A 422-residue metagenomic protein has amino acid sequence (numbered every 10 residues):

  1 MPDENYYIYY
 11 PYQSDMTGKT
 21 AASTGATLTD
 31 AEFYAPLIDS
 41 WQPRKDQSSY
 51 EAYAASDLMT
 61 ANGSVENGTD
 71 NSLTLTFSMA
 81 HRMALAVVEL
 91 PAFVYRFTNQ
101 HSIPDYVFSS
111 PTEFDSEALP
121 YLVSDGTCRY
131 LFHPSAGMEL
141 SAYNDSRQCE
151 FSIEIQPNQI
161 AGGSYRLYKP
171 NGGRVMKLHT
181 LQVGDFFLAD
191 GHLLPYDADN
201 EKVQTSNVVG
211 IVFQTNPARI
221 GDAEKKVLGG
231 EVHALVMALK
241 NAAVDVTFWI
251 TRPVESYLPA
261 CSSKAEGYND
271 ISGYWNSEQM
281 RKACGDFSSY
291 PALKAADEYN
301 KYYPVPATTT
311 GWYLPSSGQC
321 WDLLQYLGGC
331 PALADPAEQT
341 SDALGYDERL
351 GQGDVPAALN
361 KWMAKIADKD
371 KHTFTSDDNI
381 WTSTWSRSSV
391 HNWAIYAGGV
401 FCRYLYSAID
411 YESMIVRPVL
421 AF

Functional and structural regions predicted by a protein language model:
M1-L85, F93, A161, K169-P170: Short, low-hydrophobicity acidic/polar segments
M1-T24, Y95-G172: Tryptophan-paired
Y7-Y9, L85-E89, V236-A238, Y313 (+2 more regions): Residues within well-ordered beta-strands of beta-sheet-rich folds
L37-S56, R252-S288, A292, A343-D370: Low-complexity, serine/threonine/proline-enriched polar segments
R82-A84, P315, W321-D322: Outer/extracellular conduits and scaffolds centered on Gram-negative outer-membrane beta-barrels
S141-S146, E154-T308, I409-F422: Short, compositionally biased
V232-A234, A307-W312, G318, D377: Loop/turn elements at helix/coil->beta-strand transitions in domains of secreted/extracellular proteins
G318-F422: C-terminal, surface-exposed recognition/capping segments
